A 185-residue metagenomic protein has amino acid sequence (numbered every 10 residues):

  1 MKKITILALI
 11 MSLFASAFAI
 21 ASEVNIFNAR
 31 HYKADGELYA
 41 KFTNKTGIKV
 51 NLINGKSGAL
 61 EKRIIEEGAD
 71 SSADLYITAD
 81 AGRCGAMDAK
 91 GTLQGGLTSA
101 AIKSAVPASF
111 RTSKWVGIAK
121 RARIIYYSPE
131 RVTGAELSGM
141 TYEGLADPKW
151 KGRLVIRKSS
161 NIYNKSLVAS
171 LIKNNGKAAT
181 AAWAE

Functional and structural regions predicted by a protein language model:
M1-I6: Positively charged n-region of N-terminal signal peptides that target proteins for export
L7-S16: Bacterial N-terminal signal peptides
I10, I65, G134: Generic anion/oxyanion-binding catalytic loop in active/binding sites
A17-A21: Boundary at the C-terminal end of the N-terminal hydrophobic targeting segment
S22-A86: Early extracytoplasmic/lumenal segment of secretory-pathway proteins
A29, K33, S72-E185: Extracytoplasmic ligand-binding site segments that recognize negatively charged/polar headgroups
